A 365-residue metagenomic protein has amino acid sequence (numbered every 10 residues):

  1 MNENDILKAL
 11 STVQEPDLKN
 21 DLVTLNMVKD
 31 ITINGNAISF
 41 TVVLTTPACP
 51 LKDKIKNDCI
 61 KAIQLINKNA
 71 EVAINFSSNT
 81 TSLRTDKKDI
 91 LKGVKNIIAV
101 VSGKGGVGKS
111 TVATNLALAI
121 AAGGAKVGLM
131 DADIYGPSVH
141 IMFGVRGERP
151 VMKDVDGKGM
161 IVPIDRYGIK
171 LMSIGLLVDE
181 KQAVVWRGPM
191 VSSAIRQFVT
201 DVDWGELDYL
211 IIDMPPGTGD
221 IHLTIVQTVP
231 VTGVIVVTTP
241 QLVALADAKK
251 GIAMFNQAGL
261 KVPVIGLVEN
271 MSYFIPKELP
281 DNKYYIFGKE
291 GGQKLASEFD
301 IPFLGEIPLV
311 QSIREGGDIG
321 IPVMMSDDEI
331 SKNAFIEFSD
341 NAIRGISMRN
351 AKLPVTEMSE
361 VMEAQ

Functional and structural regions predicted by a protein language model:
M1-K29, I74: N-proximal, solvent-exposed amphipathic alpha-helical segments enriched in charged/polar residues
T24-M27, T32-T41, T45-V101, S339 (+2 more regions): Extreme N-terminal, non-catalytic leader segments that precede Walker-type/kinase nucleotide-binding cores
A48, L177-P189, V236, P240-V243: Flexible beta-alpha connector loops of hexameric P-loop NTPases
I97-D133, L260: Walker A/P-loop phosphate-binding motif and the immediately C-terminal alpha-helix
K126-K181, S192: Phosphate-binding loop that captures ATP/GTP phosphates
P150-D154, I174-R187, R196-H222: Switch II (G3) loop of P-loop NTPases
D208-Y209, P215-E315: Conserved catalytic-core segment of NTP-binding enzymes
I319-E329: C-terminal boundary of histidine-terminating zinc-finger modules
